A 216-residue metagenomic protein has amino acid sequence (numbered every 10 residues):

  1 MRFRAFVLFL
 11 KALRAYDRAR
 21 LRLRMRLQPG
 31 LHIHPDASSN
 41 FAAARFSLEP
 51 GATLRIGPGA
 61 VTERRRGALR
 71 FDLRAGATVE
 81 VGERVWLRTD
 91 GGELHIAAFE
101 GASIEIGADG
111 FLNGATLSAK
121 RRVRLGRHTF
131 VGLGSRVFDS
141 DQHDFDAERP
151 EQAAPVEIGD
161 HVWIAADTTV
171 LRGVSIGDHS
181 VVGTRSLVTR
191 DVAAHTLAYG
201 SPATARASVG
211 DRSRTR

Functional and structural regions predicted by a protein language model:
M1-F138, G159-H161, T168-V170, D178 (+3 more regions): Domain-scale signature associated with acetyltransferase and cell-envelope carbohydrate enzymes
L117, D141-F145, S175: Conserved SAM-binding loop
D146-E151: Regulatory activation segment
Q152, H195: Conserved catalytic loop/helix region of short-chain dehydrogenase/reductase
A154-E157: Solenoidal tandem-repeat scaffolds enriched in leucines and small polar residues
A166, T184, S201: Gly/Ser/Thr-rich helix-start
V174, S186, V192: Short beta-to-alpha loop/turn elements within the nucleotide-binding domains of ABC transporters
V181, L187, L197-Y199: Short-chain dehydrogenase/reductase
